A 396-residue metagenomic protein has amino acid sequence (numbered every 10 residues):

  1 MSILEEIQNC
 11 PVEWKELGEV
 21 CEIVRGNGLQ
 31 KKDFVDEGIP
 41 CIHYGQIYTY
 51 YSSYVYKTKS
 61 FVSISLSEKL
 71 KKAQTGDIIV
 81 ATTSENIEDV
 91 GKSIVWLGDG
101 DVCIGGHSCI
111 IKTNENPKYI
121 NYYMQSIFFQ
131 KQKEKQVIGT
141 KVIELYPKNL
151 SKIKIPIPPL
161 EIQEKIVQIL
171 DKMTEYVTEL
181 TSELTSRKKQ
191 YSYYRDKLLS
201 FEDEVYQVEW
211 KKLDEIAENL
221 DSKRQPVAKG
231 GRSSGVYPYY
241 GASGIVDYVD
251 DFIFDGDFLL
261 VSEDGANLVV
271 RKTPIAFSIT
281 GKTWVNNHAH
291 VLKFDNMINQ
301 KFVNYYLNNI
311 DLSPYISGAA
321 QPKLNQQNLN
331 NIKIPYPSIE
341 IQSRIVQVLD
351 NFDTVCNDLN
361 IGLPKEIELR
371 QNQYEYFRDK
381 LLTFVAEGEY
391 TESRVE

Functional and structural regions predicted by a protein language model:
M1-E396: Charged, alpha-helix-forming regions
